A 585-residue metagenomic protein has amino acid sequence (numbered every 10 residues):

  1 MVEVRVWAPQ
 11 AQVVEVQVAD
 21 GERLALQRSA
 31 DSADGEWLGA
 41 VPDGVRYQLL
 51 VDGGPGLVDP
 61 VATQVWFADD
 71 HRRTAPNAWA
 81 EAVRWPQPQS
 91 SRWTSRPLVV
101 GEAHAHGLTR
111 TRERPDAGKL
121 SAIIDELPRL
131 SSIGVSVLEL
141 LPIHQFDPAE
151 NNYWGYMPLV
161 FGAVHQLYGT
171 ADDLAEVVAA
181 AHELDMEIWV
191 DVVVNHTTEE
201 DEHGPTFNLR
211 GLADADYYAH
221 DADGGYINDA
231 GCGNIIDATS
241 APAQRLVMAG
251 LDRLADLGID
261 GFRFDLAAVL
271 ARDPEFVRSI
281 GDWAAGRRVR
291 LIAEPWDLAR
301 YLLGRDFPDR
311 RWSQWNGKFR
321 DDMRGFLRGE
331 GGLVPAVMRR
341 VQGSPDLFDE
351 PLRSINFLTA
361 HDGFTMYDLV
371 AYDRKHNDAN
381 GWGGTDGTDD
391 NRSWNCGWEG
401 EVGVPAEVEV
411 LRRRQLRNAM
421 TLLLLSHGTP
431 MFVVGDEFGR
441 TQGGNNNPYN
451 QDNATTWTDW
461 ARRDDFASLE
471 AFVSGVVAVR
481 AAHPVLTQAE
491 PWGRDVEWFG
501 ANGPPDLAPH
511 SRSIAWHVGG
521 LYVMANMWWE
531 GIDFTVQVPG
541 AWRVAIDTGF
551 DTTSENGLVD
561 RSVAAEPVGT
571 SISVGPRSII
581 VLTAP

Functional and structural regions predicted by a protein language model:
M1, R23-E102, G107-P115, A122: The feature marks proteins involved in alpha-glucan
M1-R5, P9-Q12, W498-Q537: Carbohydrate-binding surface patches
G44-R46, S562-P585: C-terminal beta-strand-rich structural cap/linker in extracellular carbohydrate-active enzymes
W66, D70-T74, A78, R272 (+5 more regions): Conserved alpha/beta catalytic core and glycan-binding cleft of carbohydrate-active enzymes
V99-G101, L138, I188-V190, F262 (+2 more regions): Hydrophobic faces of well-ordered beta-strands that scaffold small-molecule active sites in alpha/beta enzyme cores
H104-G258, A267-A284, R290, G332 (+1 more regions): Substrate-binding/active-site clefts of carbohydrate-active enzymes
E409, L416-G444, R463-L521: Glycan-recognition and catalytic regions of carbohydrate-active enzymes
V476-V477, E530-V563: C-terminal accessory region downstream of the catalytic core in glycan-modifying enzymes
